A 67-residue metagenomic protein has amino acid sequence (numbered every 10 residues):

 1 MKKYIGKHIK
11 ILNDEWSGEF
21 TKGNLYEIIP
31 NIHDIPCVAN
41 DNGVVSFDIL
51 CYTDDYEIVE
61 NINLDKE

Functional and structural regions predicted by a protein language model:
M1-N13, L64-K66: SH3-family beta-barrel domains
K10-D55: Basic/aromatic-rich interaction segments and small domains that mediate binding to polyanionic partners
I49-E67: Short, mixed-charge low-complexity intrinsically disordered segments
